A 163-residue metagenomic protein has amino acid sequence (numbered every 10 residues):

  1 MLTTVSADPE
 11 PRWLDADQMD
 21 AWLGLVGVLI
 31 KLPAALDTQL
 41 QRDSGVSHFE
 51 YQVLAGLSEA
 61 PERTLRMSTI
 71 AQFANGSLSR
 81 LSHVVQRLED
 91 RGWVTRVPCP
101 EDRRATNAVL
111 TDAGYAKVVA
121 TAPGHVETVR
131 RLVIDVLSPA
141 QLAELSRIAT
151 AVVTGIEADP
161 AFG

Functional and structural regions predicted by a protein language model:
M1-S44, R91, G163: N-terminal leader segment of winged-helix/HTH proteins
T3-E10, Q86-E144: Charged, amphipathic alpha-helical coiled-coil/dimerization segments
L14-D17, V46, L65, L110 (+1 more regions): Alpha-helical hairpin
D20, Q52, A143: Active-site phosphate/pyrophosphate-handling residues
L23, A55, V119, S146: A cross-family signal for key residues in well-ordered alpha-helices that form functional helical elements
A34-S77: N-terminal helix-turn-helix DNA-binding core of bacterial DNA-binding proteins
A143-G163: Exposed, interaction-prone assembly regions rather than primary DNA-binding/catalytic cores
